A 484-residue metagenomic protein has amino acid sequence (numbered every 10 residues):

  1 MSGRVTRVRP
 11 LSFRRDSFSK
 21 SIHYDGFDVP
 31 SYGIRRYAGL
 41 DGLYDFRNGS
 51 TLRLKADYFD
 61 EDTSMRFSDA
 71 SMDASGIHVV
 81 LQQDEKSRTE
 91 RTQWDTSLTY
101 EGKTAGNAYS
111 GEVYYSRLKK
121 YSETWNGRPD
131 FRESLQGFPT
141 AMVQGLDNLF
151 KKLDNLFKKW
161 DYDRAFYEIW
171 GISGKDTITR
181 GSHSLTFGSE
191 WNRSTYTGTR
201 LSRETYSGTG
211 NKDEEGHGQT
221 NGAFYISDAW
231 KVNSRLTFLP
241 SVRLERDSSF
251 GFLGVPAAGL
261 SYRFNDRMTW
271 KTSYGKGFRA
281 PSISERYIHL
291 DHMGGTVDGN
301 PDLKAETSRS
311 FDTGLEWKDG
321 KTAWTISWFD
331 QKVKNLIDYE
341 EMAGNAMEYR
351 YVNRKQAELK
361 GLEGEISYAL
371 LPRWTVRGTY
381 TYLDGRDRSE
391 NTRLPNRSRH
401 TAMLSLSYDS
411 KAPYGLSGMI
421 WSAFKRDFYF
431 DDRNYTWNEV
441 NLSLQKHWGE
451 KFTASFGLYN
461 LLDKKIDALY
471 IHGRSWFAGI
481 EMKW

Functional and structural regions predicted by a protein language model:
M1-G3, L54-A56, G111-V113, F187-S189 (+11 more regions): Membrane-embedded beta-strand positions of outer-membrane beta-barrel proteins
M1-S87: Periplasmic-side early beta-strands and strand-to-turn transitions of outer-membrane beta-barrels
G3-R9, Y58-D62, T104, Y115-K119 (+13 more regions): Transmembrane beta-strands of outer-membrane beta-barrel pores
F13-G26, R66-D84, W125-W160, T199-E214 (+2 more regions): Solvent-exposed loop segments that connect transmembrane elements
L43-E61, S87-F252, S261-R263, W317 (+2 more regions): Face-selective signature of the C-terminal outer-membrane beta-barrel domain
L81-D95, T99-K103, A165, H217-Q219 (+4 more regions): Outer-membrane beta-barrel signature, preferentially recognizing the C-terminal barrel domain of Gram-negative
K231-R235, F329-K332, V352-D427, E450-K451: Gram-negative outer-membrane beta-barrel transporters
S261, G314-E316, H472-W484: Outer-membrane beta-barrel "beta-signal"
